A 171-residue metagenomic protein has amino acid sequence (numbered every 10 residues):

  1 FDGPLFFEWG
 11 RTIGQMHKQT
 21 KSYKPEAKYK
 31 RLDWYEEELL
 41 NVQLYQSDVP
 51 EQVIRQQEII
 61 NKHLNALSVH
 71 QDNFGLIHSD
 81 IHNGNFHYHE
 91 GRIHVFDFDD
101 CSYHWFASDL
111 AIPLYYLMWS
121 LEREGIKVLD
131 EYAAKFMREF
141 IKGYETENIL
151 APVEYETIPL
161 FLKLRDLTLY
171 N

Functional and structural regions predicted by a protein language model:
D2-E51, F74, Y103: A cross-family kinase active-site recognition segment
P4, P152-L162: All-alpha amphipathic helical-bundle segments outside canonical DNA-binding/catalytic cores that form hydrophobic
K18, K62-N65, V69, F86-H87 (+3 more regions): Short helix-capping and hinge/turn segments at secondary-structure transitions, especially at repeat and domain
R31-V53, Q57-E58, N83-F86, G91 (+2 more regions): Contiguous, function-dense segments enriched for cysteine-driven chemistry and partner/ligand-binding capacity
I59, F161-L164: Short acidic/histidine-centered micro-motifs embedded in hydrophobic/aromatic stretches that mark compact functional
L64-S108: Active-site acidic catalytic loop and adjacent metal/ATP-binding pocket of ATP-dependent phosphoryl transfer enzymes
A107-N148, R165-N171: Active-site activation/catalytic loop segments of kinase-like enzymes and analogous catalytic loops in related
